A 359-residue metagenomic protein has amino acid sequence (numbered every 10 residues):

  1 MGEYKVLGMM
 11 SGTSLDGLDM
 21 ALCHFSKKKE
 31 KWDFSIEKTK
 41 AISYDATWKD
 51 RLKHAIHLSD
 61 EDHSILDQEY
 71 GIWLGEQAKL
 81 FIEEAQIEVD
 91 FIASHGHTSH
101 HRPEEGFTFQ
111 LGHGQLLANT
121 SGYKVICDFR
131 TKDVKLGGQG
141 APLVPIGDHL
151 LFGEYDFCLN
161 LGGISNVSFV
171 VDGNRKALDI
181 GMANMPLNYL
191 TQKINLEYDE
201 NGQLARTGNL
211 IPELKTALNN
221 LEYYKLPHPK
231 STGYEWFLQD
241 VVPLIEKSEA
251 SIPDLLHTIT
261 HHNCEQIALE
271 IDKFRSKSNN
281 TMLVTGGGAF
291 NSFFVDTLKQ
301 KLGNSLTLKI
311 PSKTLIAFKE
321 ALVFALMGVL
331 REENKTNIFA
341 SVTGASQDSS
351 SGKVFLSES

Functional and structural regions predicted by a protein language model:
G2-M9, P103-T108, Q115, N119 (+1 more regions): Phosphate-binding/catalytic loop of phosphoryl-transfer enzymes
V6-H24, A289: N-terminal beta1-alpha1 ligand-phosphate binding loop
S11, L15-D16, H261, P311-S359: Glycine-rich phosphate-binding/hydrolytic loop that grips phosphoryl groups
G17-I36, A41-I42, G173-C264, N334 (+1 more regions): Conserved ATP-utilizing enzyme core subdomain
D33-Q68: Conserved non-catalytic scaffold segment of RNase H-like nuclease domains
S59-G114: Short beta-strand-loop/turn "lid" adjacent to the catalytic site in phosphate-handling enzymes
W73-F81, P253-S278, R331: Phosphate/ATP-binding catalytic cores across multiple sugar-kinase/actin-like superfamilies, primarily ASKHA
S99, N279-K299: Glycine-rich phosphate-binding loops at beta-strand->alpha-helix junctions
